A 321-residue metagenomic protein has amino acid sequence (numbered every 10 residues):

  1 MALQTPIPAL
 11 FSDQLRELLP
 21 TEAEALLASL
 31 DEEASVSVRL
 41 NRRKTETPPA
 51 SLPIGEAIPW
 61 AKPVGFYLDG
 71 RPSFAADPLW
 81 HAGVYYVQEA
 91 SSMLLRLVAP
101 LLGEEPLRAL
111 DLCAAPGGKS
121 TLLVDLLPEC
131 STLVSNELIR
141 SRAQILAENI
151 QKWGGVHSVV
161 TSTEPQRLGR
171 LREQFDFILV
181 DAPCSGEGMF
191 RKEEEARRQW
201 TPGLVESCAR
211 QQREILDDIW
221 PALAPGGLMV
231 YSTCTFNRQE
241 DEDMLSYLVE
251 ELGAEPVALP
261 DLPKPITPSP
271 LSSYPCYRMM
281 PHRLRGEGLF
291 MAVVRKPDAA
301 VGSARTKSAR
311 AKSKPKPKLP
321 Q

Functional and structural regions predicted by a protein language model:
M1-Q321: S-adenosylmethionine
